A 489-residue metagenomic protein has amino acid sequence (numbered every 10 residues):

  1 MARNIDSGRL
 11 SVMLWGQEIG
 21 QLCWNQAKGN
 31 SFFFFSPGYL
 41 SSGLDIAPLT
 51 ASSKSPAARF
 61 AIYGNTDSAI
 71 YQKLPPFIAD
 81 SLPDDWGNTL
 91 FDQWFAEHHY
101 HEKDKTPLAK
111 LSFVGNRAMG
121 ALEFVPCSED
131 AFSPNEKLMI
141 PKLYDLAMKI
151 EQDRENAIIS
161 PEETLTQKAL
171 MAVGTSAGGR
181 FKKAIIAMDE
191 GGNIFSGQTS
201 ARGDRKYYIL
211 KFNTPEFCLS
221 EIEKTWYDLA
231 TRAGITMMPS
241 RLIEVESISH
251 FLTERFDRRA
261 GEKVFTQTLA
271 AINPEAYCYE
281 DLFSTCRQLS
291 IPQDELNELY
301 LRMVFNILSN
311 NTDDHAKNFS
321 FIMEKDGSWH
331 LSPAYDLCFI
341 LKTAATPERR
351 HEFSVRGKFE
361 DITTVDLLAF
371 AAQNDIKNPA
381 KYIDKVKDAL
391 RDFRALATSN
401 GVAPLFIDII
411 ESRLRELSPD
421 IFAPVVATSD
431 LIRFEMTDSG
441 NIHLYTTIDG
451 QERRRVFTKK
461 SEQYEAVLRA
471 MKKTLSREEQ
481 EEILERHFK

Functional and structural regions predicted by a protein language model:
M1-A316, S320-A427: Phosphate/dinucleotide-binding and metal-coordinating scaffold of catalytic cores in nucleotide-dependent enzymes
Q26-A27, G450, K460-S461: A short acidic/small-residue loop/turn micro-motif
V426-N441: Short N-terminal "domain-start" leader segments that mark the transition from disordered tails or signal peptides into
F434, I442-T447, E452-V456: Short linear proline/tyrosine/threonine-rich motifs used for host-factor recruitment and membrane trafficking/assembly
R455-E465: A short, surface-exposed beta-strand/turn
Q463-K489: Mixed-charge, Lys/Arg-enriched low-complexity segments
